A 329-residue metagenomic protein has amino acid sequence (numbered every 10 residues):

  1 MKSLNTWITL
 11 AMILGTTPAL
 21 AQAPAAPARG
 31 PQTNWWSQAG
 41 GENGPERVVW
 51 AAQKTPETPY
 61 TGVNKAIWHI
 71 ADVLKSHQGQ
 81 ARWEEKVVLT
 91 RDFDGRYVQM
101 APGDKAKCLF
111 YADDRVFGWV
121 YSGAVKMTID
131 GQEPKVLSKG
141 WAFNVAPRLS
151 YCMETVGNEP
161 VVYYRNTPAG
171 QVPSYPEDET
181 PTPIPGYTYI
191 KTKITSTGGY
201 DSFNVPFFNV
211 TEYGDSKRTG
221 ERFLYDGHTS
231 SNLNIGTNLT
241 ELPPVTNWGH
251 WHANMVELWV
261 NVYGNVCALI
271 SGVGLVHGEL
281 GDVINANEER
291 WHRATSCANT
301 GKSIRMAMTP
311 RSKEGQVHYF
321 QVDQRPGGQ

Functional and structural regions predicted by a protein language model:
I8-T17: Bacterial N-terminal signal peptides
A19-A21: Boundary at the C-terminal end of the N-terminal hydrophobic targeting segment
A23-D94, K107, P173-G236, Q321-Q329: A short, N-terminal "cap"/entry segment at the start of jelly-roll beta-barrel domains of the cupin/DSBH fold
H77-W83, D94-A112, G236-A253: Conserved short histidine dyad/triad with adjacent acidic residue
A106-L109, M127-T128, V145, S150-N158 (+6 more regions): Short beta-strand His + acidic residue motifs that chelate non-heme Fe in jelly-roll/DSBH and cupin folds
D113-D130, N254-G272: Glycine- and acidic-residue-biased ligand/ion/polar-headgroup-sensing regions
F117, G131-R148, G272-R290: Short acidic-glycine-tyrosine-enriched beta hairpin
N144, N158-Y175, N285, T300-Q321: A short hydrophobic beta-strand segment most commonly corresponding to one strand of the jelly-roll/cupin
